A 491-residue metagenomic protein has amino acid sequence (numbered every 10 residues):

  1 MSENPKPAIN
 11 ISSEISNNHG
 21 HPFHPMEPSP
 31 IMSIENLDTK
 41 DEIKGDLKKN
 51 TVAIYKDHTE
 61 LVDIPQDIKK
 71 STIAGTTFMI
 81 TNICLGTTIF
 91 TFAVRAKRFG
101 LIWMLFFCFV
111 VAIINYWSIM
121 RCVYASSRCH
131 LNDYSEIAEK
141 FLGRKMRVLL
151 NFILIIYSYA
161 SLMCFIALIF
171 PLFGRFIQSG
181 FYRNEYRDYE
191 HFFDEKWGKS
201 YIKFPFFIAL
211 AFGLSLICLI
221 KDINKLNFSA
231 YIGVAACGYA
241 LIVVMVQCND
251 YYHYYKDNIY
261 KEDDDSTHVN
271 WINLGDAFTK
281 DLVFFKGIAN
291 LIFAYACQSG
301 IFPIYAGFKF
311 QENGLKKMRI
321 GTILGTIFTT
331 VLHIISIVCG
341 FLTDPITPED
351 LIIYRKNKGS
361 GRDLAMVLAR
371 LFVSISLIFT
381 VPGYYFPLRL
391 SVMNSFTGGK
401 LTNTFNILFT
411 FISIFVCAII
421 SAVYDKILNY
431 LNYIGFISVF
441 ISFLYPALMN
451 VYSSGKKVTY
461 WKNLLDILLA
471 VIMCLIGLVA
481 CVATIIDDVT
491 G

Functional and structural regions predicted by a protein language model:
S2-T91, N115-Y116: Membrane-interface "cap" regions at the ends of multi-pass membrane proteins
I68-K69, A74, A125, L131-N151 (+5 more regions): Membrane-interfacial loop- and helix-cap regions that link adjacent transmembrane helices in polytopic membrane proteins
T87, A112-R121, L210-L219: Central hydrophobic cores of alpha-helical transmembrane segments in multi-pass inner-membrane proteins across all
F92-G100, I223-N224, I486, T490: Short, hydrophobic transmembrane alpha-helix segments
R95, L216-I220, I419-D425: Hydrophobic alpha-helical transmembrane segments
F99-I113, V234, G435-S438: Loop-to-helix transition at the N-terminal end of transmembrane alpha-helices
F109-L142, Y157: Juxtamembrane transmembrane-helix boundary signature
V110, I114-S118, C237, V439-P446: Alpha-helical transmembrane segments and their membrane-interface exit regions
